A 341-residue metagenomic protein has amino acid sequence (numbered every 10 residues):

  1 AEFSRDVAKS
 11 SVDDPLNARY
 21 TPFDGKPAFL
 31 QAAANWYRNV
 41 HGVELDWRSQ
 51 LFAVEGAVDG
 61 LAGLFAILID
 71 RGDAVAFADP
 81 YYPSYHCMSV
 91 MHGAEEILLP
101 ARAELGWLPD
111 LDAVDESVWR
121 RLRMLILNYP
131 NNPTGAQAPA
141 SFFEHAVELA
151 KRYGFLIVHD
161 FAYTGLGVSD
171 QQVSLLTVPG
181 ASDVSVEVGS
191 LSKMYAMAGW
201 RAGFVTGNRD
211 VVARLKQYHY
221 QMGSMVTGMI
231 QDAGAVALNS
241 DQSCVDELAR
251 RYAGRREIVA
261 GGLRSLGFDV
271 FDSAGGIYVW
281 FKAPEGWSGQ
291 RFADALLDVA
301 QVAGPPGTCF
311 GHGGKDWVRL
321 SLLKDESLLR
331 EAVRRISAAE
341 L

Functional and structural regions predicted by a protein language model:
A1-G56, G63, A237-S240, L341: N-terminal small-domain helix-loop-helix segment of the aminotransferase-like
D6-K9, V178-A253, E257, G261 (+1 more regions): Conserved core segment of the aminotransferase class I/II
I67-S89: Conserved PLP-anchoring active-site segment centered on the Schiff-base-forming lysine
D73, A94, R152-L156, A181-D183: A short helix->loop->beta-strand "cap" motif at the edges of active sites that frequently abuts
H92, L149-Y153, L266, A300: Helix C-cap/helix->beta junction micro-motif
I97, A101-S169: Active-site phosphate-binding strand-loop segment of PLP-dependent enzymes
A235, Y252-A260, V270-K282, G314: Conserved glycine-rich beta-strand-loop-beta hairpin in the small C-terminal domain of fold type I
G286, A295-P305, F310-L341: PLP-dependent enzyme catalytic core of the Aspartate aminotransferase-like
